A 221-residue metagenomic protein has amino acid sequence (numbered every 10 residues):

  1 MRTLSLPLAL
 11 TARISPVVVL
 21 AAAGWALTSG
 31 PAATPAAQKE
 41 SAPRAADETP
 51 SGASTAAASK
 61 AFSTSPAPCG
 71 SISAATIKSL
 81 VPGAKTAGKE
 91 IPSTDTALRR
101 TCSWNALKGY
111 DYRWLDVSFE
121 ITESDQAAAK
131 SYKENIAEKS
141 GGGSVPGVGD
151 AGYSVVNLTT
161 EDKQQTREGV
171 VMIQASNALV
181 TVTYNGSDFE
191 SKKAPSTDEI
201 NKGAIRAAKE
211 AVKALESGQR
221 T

Functional and structural regions predicted by a protein language model:
T3-V17, G24-T221: A small/polar (G/S/T-enriched), proline-flanked helix-loop surface module common in exported/cell-envelope proteins
